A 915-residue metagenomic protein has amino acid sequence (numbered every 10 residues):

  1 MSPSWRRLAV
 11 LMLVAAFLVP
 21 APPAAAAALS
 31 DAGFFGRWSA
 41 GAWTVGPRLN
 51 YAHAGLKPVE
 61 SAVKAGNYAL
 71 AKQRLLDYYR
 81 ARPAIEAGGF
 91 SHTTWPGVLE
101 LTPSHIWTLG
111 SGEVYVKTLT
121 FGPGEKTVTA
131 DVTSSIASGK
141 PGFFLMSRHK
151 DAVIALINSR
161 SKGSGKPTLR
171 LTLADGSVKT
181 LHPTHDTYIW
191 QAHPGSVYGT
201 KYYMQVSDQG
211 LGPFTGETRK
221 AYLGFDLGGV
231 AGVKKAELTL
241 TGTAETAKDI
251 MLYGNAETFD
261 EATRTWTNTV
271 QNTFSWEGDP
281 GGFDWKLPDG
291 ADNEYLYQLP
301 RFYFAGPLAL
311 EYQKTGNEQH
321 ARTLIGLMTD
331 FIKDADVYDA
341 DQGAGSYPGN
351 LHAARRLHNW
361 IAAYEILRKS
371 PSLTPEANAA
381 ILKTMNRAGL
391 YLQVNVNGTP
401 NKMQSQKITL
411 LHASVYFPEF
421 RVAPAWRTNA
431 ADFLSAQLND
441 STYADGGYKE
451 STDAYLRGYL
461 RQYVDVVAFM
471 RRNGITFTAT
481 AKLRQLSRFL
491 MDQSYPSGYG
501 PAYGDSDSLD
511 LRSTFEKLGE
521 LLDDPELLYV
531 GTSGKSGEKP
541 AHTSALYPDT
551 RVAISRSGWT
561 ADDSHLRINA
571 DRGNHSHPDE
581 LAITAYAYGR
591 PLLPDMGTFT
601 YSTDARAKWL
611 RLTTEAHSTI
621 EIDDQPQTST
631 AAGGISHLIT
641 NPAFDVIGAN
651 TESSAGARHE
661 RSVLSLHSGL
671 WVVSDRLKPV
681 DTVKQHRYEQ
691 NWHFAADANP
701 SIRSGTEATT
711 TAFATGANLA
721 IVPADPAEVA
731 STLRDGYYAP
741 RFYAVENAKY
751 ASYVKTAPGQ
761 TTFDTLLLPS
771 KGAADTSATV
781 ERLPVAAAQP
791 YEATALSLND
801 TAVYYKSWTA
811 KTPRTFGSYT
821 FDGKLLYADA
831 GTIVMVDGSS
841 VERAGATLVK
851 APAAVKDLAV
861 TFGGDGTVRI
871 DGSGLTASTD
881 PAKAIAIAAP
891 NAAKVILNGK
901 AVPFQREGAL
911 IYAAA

Functional and structural regions predicted by a protein language model:
S2-A27: Secretory targeting and sorting signals
A28-H105, S275: Extreme N-terminal leader/anchor segments
L99-K126, A137-S138, M146-L227, A244-K248 (+1 more regions): Flexible, small-residue-rich N-terminal segments that precede or flank a structured functional core
T133-S135, L223-G232, S557-W559, L666 (+1 more regions): Extracellular and analogous surface-interaction loops
K140, E217-K220, G229-E237, G669-W671: Extended extracellular/luminal ectodomain segments enriched in beta-structured repeat modules
Q271-F274, P280, L287-R484: Aromatic-lined, polymer-binding surfaces characteristic of secreted/periplasmic polysaccharide-degrading enzymes
Y443-P594, T756-T762, A778-A884, P890-A892 (+2 more regions): Carbohydrate-active enzyme catalytic cores, enriched for enzymes that act on polyanionic acidic polysaccharides
S506, S602-A914: CBM-like, beta-strand-rich accessory domains located in the C-terminal region of large, secreted polysaccharide-active
